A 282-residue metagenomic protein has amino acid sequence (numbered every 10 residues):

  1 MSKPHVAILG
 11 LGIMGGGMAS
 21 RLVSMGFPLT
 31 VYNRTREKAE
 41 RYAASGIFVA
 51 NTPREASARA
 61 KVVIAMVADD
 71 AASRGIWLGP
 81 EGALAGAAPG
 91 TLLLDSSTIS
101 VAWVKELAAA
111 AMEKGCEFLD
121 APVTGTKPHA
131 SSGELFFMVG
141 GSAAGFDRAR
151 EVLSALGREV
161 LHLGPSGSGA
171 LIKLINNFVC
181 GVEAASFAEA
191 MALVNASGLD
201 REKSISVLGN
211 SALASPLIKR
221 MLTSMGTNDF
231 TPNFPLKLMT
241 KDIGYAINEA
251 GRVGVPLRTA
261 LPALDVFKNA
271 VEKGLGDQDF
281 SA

Functional and structural regions predicted by a protein language model:
M1-M66, T91, S96, K127: NAD(P)+-binding Rossmann beta1-loop-alpha1 motif at the extreme N-terminus of oxidoreductases
M18-A19, K38, L107, V152 (+1 more regions): Hydrophobic residues within alpha-helices that form the first helical element adjacent to the glycine-rich loop
P53-A65, D69-E117: Rossmann-fold NAD(P) dinucleotide-binding segment
I99-G181: Rossmann-fold dinucleotide-binding core
S168-A282: Helical "substrate-binding/catalytic lid" subdomain of Rossmann-like NAD(P)-dependent dehydrogenases/reductases
